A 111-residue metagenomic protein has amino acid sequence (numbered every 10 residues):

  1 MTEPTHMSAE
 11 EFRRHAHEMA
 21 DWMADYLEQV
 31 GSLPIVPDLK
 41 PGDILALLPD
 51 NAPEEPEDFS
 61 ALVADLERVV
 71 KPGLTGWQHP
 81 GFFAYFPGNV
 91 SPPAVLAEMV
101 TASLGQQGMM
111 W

Functional and structural regions predicted by a protein language model:
M1-W111: N-terminal entrance/gating region of PLP-dependent enzymes' catalytic architecture
